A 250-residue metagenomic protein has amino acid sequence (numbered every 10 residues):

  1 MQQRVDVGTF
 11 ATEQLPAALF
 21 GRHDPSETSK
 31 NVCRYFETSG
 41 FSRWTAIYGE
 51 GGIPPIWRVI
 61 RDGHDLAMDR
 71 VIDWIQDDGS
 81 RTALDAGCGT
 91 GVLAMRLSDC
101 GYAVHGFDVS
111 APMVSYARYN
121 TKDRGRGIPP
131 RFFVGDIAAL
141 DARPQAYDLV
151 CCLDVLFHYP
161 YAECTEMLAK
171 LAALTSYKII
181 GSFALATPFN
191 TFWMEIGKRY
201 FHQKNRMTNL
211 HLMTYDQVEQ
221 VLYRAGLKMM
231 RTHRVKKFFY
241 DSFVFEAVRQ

Functional and structural regions predicted by a protein language model:
Q2-E13, L19, H23-W74, G79 (+4 more regions): Class I (Rossmann-like) S-adenosyl-L-methionine-dependent methyltransferase catalytic domain, capturing the SAM-binding
A86: Conserved beta-strand/loop positions that form the S-adenosyl-L-methionine
C151: A conserved beta-strand element that flanks and buttresses the S-adenosyl-L-methionine
D154-V155: Short catalytic micro-motifs in class I SAM-dependent methyltransferases
L174-K178: Short glycine-dipeptide loop
